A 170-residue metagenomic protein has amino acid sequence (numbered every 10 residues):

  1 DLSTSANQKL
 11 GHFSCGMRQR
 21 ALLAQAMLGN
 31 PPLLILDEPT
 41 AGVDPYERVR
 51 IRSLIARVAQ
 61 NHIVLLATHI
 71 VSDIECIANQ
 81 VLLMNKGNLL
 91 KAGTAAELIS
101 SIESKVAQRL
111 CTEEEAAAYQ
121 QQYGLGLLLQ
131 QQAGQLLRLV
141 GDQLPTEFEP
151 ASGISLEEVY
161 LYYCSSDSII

Functional and structural regions predicted by a protein language model:
D1-S5: Conserved ABC ATPase "signature" region
K9-G16: Conserved ABC ATPase signature
L23: Hydrophobic anchor residue at the start of the ABC signature
L34-E38, V43: Catalytic Walker B motif of ABC-type/P-loop ATPase nucleotide-binding domains
R48-Q60: Helical segment within the ABC ATPase nucleotide-binding domain
A92-G93: ABC ATPase "signature
